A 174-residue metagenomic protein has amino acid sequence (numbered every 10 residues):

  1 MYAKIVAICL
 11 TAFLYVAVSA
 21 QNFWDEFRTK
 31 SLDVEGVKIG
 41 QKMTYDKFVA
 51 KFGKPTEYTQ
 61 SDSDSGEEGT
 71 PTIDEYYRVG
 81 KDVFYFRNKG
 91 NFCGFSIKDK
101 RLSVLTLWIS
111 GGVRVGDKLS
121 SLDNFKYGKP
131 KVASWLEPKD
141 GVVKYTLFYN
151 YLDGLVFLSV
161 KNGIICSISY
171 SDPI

Functional and structural regions predicted by a protein language model:
M1-F23: Bacterial Sec-dependent N-terminal signal peptides
V18-P138, L152, S159-I174: Short helix/turn-capping signatures at newly exposed starts of structured segments
D140-V143: Short aromatic loop motif centered on NTY/YTY
L147-N150: Short loop/turn motifs at secondary-structure junctions and domain boundaries
